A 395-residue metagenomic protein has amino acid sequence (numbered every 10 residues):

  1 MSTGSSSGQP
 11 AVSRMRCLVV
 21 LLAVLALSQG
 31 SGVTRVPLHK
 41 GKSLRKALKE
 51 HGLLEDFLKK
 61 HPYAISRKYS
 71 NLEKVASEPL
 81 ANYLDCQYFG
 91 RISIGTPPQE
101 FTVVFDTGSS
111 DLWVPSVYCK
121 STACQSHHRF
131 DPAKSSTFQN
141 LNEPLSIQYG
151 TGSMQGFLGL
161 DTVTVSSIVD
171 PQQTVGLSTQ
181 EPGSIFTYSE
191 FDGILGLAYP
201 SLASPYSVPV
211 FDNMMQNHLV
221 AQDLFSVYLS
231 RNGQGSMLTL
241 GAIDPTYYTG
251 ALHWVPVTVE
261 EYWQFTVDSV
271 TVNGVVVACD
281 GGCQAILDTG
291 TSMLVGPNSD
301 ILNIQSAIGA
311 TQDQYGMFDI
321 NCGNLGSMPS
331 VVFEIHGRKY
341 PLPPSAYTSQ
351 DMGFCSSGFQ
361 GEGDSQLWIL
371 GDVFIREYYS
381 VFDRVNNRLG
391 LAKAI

Functional and structural regions predicted by a protein language model:
S2-E50, G95-P97, F105, T174-E181 (+5 more regions): Aspartic protease catalytic domain
G4, L84-Q99, F265-C283, G358-G363: A short acidic-Thr-Gly-centered motif at the start of a beta-strand
L22, S31-D85, E100-F105, G156 (+5 more regions): Short, surface-exposed loop motifs enriched in S/T, G, D/E and P with embedded aromatic residues
N71-S77, N82-E190, F318, V332: Signature of the N-terminal lobe/flap region of pepsin-like aspartyl proteases
Y88-A133, V163, I194-A198, L240 (+2 more regions): Aspartyl protease active-site motif detector
F105, S116, S167, L177-T179 (+8 more regions): Short, structured patches in soluble enzyme cores that scaffold and shape functional sites
E181, I185-N213, N217-Y248: Eukaryotic endomembrane system proteins
G233-G282, S349-Q350: Flexible, small-/acidic-enriched active-site or ligand-binding loops
